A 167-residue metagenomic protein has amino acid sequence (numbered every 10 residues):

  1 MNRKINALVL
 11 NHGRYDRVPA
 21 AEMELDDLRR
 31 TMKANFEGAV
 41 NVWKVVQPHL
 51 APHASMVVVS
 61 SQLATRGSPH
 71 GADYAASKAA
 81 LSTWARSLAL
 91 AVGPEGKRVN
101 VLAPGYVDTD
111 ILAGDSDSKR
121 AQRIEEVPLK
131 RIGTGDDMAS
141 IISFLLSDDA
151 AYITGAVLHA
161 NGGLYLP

Functional and structural regions predicted by a protein language model:
P19-A20, E24-R29, L112, R123: Substrate-binding pocket helix/loop in short-chain dehydrogenase/reductase
A21, R66-A72, P94, K130 (+1 more regions): Active-site loop immediately N-terminal to the catalytic Tyr-X3-Lys motif of short-chain dehydrogenase/reductase
W43, S77, A85: Active-site helix of classical SDR
P48, L90-P94, A151: Alpha-helical segment proximal to the catalytic Tyr-Lys
S61: Residue(s) in the substrate-gating loop at a strand-loop-helix junction that position the organic substrate next
G93, R98, I153-G155, N161: Short, small/polar-rich loop/turn modules that mediate ligand/substrate recognition or access, typified
V127-M138: A conserved structural motif in NAD(P)-dependent oxidoreductases
